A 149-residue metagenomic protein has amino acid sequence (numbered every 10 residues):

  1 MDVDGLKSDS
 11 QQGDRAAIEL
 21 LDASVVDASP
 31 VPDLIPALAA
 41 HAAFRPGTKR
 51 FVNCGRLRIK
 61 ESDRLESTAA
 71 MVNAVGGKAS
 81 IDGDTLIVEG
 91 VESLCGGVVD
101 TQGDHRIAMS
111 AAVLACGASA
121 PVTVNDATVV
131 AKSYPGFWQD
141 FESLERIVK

Functional and structural regions predicted by a protein language model:
M1-K149: Short, structured segments at the rim of ligand-binding sites
